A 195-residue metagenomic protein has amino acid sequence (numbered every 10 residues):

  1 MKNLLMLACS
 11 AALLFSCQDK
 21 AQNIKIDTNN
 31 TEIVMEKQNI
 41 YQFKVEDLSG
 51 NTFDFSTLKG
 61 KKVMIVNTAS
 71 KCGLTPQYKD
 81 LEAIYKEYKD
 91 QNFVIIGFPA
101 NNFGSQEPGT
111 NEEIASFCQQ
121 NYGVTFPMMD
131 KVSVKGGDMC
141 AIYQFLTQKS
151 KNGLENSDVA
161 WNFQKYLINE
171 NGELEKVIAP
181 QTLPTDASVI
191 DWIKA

Functional and structural regions predicted by a protein language model:
K2-A8: Sec-dependent signal peptide recognition, specifically the positively charged N-region followed immediately by
F15-S16: C-terminal motif of bacterial Sec signal peptides marking the signal peptidase cleavage site
I24-S56, P76, A141: N-terminal "domain-start" segment that seeds a small globular fold
K61-K62, K71, T75-P99, C118-Y122: Conserved helix-turn-beta segment immediately C-terminal to the redox Cys motif in thioredoxin-like folds
N67, N92-G109, V124-G136: Thiol-based oxidoreductase modules, predominantly thioredoxin-like and allied folds used for disulfide exchange
E112-W161: Short, internal strand/loop/helix patches that form the active-site neighborhood or redox-interaction surface
A141-Q144, Q148-A195: Thiol-/selenol-based redox modules, centered on thioredoxin-like and closely related oxidoreductase domains
